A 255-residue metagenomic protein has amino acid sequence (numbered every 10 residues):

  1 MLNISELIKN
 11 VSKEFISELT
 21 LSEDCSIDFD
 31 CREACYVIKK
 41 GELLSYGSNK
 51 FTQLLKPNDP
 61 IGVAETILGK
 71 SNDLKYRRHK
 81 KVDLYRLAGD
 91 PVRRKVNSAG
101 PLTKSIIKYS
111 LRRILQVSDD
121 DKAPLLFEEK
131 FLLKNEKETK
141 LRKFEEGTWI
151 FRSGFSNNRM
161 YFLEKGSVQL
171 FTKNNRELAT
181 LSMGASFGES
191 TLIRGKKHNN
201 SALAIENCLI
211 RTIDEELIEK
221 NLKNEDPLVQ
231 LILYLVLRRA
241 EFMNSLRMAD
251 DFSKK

Functional and structural regions predicted by a protein language model:
M1-K255: Cytosolic regulatory regions built on CNB/CRP/Popeye-like sensor folds
